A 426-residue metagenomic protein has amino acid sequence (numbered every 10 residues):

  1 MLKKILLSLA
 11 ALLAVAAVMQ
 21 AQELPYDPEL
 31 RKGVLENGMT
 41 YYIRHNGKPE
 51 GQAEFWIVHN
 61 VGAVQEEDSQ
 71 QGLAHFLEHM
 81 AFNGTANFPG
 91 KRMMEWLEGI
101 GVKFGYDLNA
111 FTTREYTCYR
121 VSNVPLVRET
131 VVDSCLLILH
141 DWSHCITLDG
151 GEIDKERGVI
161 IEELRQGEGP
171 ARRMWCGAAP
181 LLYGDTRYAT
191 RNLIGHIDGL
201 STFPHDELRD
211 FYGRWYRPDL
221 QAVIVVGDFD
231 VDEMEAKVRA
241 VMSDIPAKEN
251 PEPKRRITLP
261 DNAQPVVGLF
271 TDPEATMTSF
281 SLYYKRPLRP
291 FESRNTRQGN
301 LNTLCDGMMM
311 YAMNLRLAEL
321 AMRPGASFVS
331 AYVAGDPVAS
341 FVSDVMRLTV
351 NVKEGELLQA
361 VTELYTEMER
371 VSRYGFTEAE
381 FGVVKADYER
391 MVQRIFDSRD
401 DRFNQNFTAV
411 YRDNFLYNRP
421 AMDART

Functional and structural regions predicted by a protein language model:
M1-Q22: Bacterial Sec-dependent N-terminal signal peptides
Q22-R31, Y119-S122, E129, L137 (+4 more regions): Histidine-acidic residue clusters that define the catalytic metal-binding segment of zinc metallopeptidase domains
E23, D185, A222-T278, A386 (+1 more regions): An aromatic/glycine/proline-enriched structural segment found at the starts of mature extracellular/organellar domains
E23-V58: Mature N-terminal segment immediately following signal peptide/propeptide cleavage in secreted/periplasmic
P49-G51, H59-R173, R187, N192 (+6 more regions): Active-site-adjacent, His/Asp/Glu-enriched structural segments that form or flank metal-binding and acid/base networks
G90, M94-E98, C145-R165, D230 (+3 more regions): Acidic/histidine-enriched alpha-helical segments
K103-D107, Y283, M310-N351: A structural supersecondary motif
N250-L317, T349, D401-A421: His/Glu-based metal-binding/catalytic segments typifying zinc-dependent metallopeptidases
